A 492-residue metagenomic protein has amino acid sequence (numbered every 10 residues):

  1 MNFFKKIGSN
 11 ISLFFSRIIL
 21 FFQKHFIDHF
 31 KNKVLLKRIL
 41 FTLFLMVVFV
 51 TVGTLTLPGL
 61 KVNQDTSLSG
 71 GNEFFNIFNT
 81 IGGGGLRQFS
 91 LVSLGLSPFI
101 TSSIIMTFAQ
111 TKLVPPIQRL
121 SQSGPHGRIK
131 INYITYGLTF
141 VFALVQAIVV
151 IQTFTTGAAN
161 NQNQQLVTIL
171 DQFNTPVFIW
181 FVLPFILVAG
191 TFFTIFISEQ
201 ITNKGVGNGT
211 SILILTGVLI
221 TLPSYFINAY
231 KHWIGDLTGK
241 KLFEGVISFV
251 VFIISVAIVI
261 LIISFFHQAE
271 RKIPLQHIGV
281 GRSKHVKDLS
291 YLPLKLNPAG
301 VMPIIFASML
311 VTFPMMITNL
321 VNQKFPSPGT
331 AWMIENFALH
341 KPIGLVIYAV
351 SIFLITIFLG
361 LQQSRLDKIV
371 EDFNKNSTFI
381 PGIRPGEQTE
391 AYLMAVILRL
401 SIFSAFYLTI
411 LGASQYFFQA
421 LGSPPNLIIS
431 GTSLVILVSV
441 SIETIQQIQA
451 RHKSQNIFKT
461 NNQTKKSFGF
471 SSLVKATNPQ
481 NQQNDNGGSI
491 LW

Functional and structural regions predicted by a protein language model:
N2-R119, H126-W492: N-terminal cationic and glycine-rich segments that engage phosphates or anionic surfaces
